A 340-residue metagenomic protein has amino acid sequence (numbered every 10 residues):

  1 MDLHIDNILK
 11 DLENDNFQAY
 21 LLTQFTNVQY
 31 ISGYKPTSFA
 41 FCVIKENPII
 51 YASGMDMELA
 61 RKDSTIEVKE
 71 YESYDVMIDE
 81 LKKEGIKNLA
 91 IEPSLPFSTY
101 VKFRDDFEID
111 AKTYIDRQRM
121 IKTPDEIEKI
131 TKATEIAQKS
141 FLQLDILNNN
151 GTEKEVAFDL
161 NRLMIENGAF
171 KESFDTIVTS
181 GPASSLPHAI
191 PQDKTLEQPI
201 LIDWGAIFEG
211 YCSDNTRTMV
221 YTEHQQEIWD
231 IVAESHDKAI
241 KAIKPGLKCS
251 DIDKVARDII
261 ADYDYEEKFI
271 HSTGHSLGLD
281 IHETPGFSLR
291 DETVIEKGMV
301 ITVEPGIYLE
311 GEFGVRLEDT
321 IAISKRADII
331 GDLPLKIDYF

Functional and structural regions predicted by a protein language model:
M1-F340: Active-site neighborhoods and metal-handling regions in enzymes and metal-associated proteins
